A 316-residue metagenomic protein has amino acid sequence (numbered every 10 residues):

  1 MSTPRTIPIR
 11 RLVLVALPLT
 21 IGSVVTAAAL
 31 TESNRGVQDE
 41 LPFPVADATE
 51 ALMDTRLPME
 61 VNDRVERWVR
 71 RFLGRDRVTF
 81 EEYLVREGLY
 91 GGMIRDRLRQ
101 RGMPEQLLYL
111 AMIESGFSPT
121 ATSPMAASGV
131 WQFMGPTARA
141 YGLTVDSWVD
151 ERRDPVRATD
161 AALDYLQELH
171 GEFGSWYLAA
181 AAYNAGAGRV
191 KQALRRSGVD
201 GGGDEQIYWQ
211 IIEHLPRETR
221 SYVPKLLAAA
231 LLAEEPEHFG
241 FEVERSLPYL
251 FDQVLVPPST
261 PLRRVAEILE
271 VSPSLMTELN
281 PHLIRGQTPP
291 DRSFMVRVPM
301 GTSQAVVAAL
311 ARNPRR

Functional and structural regions predicted by a protein language model:
S2-T3, R11, L17-G102, L107: An acidic, Gly/Ser/Thr/Pro-rich helix-cap/linker signature
N34-L73, T122-P124, Q132, P136-T137 (+3 more regions): Catalytic and substrate-binding regions of cell-wall glycan-acting enzymes that process beta-1,4-linked
R64-W68, E82, R86-L89, M93 (+14 more regions): Extracytoplasmic/secreted proteins, especially bacterial periplasmic and envelope-associated proteins
W68-V85, F117-P124, Q132-G174, V199-H214 (+1 more regions): Substrate-binding clefts and substrate-entry loops adjacent to catalytic sites of polymer-processing enzymes acting on
L89, M93, G102-L108, M112 (+7 more regions): Extracytoplasmic
M103-P119, A179-G186, M276-L279: Short, functionally critical alpha-helical segments immediately adjacent to catalytic or ligand/cofactor-binding
E244-P273: Primarily a LysM-type cell-wall glycan-binding module
L262-Q287, S293-P299: Beta-strand-rich binding/interaction modules
